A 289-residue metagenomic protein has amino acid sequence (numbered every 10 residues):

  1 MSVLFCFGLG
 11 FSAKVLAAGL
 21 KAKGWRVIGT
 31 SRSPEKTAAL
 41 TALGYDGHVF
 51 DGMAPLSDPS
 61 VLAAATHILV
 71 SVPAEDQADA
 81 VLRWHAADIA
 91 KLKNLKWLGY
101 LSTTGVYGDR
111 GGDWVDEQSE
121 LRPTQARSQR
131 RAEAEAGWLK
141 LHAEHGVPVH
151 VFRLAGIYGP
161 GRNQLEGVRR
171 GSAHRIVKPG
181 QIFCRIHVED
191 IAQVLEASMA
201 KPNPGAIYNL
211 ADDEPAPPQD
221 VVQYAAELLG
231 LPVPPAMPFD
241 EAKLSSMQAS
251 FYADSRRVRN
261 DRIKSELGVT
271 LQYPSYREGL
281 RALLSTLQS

Functional and structural regions predicted by a protein language model:
V61-L101: NAD(P)-cofactor binding segment of oxidoreductase domains
A86-A126: Conserved Rossmann-fold NAD(P)-dependent oxidoreductase catalytic core, especially the SDR/UDP-sugar
G111-V151: Catalytic helix-loop patch of NAD(P)-dependent Rossmann-fold dehydrogenases
A132, H145-V147, I157-V168, E189 (+2 more regions): Glycine/proline-rich active-site loop of Rossmann-fold NAD(P)-dependent oxidoreductases
L139-F183: NAD(P)-dependent short-chain dehydrogenase/reductase
V194, K201-Q248: Mid/C-terminal beta-alpha module of Rossmann-like enzyme folds, strongest in SDR-family dehydrogenases/epimerases
Q223, A242-T270: Conserved C-terminal active-site "lid" loop/helix of NAD(P)H-dependent oxidoreductases that clamps the redox cofactor
P274-S289: Amphipathic terminal alpha-helices
